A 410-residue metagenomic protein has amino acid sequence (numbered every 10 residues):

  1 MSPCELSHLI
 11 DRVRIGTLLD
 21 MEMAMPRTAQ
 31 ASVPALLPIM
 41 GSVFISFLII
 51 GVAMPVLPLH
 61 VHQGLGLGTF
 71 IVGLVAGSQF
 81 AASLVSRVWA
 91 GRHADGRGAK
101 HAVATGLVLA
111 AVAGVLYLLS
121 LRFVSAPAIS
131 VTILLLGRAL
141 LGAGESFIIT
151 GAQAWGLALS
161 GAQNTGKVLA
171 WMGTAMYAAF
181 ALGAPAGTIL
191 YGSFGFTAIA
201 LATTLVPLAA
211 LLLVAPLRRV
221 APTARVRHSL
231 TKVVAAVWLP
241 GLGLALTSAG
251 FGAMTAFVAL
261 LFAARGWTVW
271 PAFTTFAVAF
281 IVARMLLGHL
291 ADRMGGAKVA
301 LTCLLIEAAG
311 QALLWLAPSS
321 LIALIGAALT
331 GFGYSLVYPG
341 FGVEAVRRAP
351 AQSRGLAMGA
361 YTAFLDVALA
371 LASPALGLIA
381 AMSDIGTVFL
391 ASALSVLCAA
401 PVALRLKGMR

Functional and structural regions predicted by a protein language model:
P34-V75, F80, G243, A249-R265 (+1 more regions): Helix-loop boundary and gating motifs at the non-cytosolic
F44, A128-F147, I322-L336: Hydrophobic core of transmembrane alpha-helices in multi-pass small-molecule transporters, especially MFS/SLC-type
F80-V88, F180-A181, A277-M285, L369-A370: Residue-level signature of mid-helix packing/kink "hotspots" within the transmembrane helices of 12-pass Major
S86-G98, A283-G296, A380-A381: Helix-to-loop junctions at the C-terminal end of transmembrane segments in multipass secondary transporters
V108-P127, I306-P318: C-terminal ends and interior cores of transmembrane alpha-helices in multi-pass membrane transporters/permeases
G137-A175: Cytoplasmic helix-loop-helix junction between adjacent transmembrane helices in 12-TM secondary transporters
T204-T223, V402-L406: C-terminal membrane-cytosol helix-exit motif in multi-pass small-molecule transporters
